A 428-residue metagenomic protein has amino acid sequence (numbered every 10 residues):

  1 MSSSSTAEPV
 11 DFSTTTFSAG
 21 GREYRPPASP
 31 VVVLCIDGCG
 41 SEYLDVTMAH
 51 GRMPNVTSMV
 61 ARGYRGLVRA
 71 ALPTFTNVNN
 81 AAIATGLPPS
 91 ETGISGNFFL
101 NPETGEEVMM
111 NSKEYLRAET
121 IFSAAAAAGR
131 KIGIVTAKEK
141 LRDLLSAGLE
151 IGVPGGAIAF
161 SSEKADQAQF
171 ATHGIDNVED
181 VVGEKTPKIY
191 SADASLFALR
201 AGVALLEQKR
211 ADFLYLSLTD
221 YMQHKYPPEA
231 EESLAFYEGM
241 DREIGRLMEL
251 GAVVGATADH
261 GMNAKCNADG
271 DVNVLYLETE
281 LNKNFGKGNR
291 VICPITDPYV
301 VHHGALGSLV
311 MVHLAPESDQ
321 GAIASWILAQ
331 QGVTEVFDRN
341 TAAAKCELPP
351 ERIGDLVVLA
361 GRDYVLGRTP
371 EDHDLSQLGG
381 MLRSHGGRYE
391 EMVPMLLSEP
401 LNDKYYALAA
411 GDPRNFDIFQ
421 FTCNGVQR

Functional and structural regions predicted by a protein language model:
S2-Y64: Active-site-proximal N-terminal segment of extracellular/periplasmic enzymes that hydrolyze or transfer
S3-P9, G86-P227, S233, S308 (+4 more regions): His/Asp/Glu-rich, glycine-adjacent segments that coordinate divalent cations and/or stabilize oxyanion chemistry on
V33, N55, A235-E280, V358: Metal-dependent active-site segment of extracytoplasmic phospho-/sulfohydrolases and closely related
E42-Y43, T76, K140-S146, M222-Y226 (+3 more regions): Short catalytic/ligand-binding loop motif for oxyanion handling, primarily in non-cytosolic enzymes, centered on
D45-P89, G133: Short, structured active-site-proximal loop/turn typified by the sulfatase FGly-forming signature C/S-X-P-X-R
V60, A126, M248-E249: Anion (oxyanion) recognition and catalysis
G245, M262-M311: Acidic/histidine-rich catalytic neighborhood
C293-R428: Active-site neighborhoods of enzymes that stabilize oxyanions during catalysis
